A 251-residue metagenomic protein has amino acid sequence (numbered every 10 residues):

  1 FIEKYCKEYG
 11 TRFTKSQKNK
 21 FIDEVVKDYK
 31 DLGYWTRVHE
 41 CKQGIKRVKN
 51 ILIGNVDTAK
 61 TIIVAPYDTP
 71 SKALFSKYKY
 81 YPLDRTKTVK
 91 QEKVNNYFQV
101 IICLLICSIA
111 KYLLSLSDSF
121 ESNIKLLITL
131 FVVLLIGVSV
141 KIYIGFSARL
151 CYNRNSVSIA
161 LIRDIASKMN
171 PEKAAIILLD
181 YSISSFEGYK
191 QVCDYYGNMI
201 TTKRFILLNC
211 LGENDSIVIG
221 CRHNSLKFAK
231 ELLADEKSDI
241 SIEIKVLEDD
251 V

Functional and structural regions predicted by a protein language model:
F1-K15, G33, T58-K60, S71-F75 (+2 more regions): N-terminal hydrophobic or amphipathic helices/low-complexity stretches enriched in small/hydrophobic/Pro/Gly
F1-K20, V26-K27, Y143-A148, L207: N-terminal capping segment at the start of a domain
T11-D57, F75-Y112: A non-catalytic alpha/beta surface segment that caps or lines the substrate-entry region of metallo-dependent hydrolase
G33-C41, L233-I244: Short secondary-structure junctions
K60-P66: Short beta-strand element of the alpha/beta-hydrolase
T69-K87, I142-V157: Active-site histidine-acidic residue metal-binding/catalytic motifs, centered on HxH/HExxH-like signatures
L114-F120, I124-F131, I136-E231: Acidic/histidine-rich catalytic neighborhood of metal-dependent amide-processing enzymes
V218, S241-V251: Active-site-adjacent mobile loop/cap segments within catalytic or ligand-binding domains
